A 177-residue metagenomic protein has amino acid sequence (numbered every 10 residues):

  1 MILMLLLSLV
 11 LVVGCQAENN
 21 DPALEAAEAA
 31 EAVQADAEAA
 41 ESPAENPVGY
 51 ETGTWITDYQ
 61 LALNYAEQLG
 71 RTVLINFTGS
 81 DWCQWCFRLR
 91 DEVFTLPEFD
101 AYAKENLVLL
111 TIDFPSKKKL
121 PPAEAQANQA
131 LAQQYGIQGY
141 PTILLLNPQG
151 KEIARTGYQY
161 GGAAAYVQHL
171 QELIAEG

Functional and structural regions predicted by a protein language model:
V12-G14: C-terminal motif of bacterial Sec signal peptides marking the signal peptidase cleavage site
Q16-N19: Bacterial signal peptide processing site
L24-T54: Post-signal peptide N-terminal segment of mature Sec-exported envelope proteins
W55-V73, A103: A short beta-strand-turn-helix
L69-C83: Short active-site neighborhood of thiol/selenol oxidoreductases, capturing the structured segment around
L69-V73, E105-L110, Q138-P141, P148-K151: Loop/turn elements at helix/coil->beta-strand transitions in domains of secreted/extracellular proteins
W85-Y102: Typically the conserved alpha-helix immediately C-terminal to a functionally engaged Cys/Sec in thioredoxin-like
E92, A130-G177: Non-catalytic, surface beta->alpha helical segment in thiol-disulfide oxidoreductase systems
